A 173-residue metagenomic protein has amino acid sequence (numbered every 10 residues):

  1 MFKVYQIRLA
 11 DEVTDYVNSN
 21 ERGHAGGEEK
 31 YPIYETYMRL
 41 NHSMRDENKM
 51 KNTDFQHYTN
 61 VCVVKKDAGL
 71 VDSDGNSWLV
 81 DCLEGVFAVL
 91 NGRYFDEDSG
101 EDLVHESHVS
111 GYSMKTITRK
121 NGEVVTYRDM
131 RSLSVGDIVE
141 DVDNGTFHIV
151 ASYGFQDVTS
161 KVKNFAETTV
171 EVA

Functional and structural regions predicted by a protein language model:
M1, T168-A173: Short intrinsically disordered terminal tails
M1-F55: N-terminal intrinsically disordered, low-complexity, charge/repeat-rich segments that act as generic
V4-L9, V63-K66, D141, A151 (+1 more regions): Surface-exposed beta-strand edges and flanking loops
A10, G122, D137-E140, V158 (+1 more regions): N-terminal, helix-rich and Lys/Arg-enriched segments in bacterial and organellar proteins
Y16-R22, V124-V125, T168-T169: Low-complexity, polar-biased intrinsically disordered regions enriched in Pro/Ser/Thr/Gly
R39-I138: Short, conserved turn/kink motifs that form compact alpha/beta structural patches or helix kinks used as
D129-A166: Short, compact, well-ordered microdomains
